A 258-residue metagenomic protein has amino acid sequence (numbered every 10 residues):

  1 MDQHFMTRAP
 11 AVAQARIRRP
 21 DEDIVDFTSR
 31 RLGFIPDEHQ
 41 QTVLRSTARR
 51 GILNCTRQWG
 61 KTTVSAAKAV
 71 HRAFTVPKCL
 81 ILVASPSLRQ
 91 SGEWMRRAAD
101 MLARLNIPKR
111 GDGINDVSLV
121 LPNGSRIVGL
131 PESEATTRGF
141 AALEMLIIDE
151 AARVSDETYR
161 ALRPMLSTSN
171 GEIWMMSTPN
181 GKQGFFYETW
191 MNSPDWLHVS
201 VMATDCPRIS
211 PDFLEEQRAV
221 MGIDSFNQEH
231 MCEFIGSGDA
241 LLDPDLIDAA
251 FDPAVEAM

Functional and structural regions predicted by a protein language model:
M1-R50: Pre-P-loop entry segment of helicase/translocase ATPase cores
A48-A69: Walker A/P-loop
R50-I52, L80-L82, M145, E172: Residue-level preference for the first positions of well-ordered beta-strands
Q58, P86, T178-G181: Conserved H-loop
P77-D100: Conserved Walker A/P-loop ATP-binding site and its immediately adjacent core in helicase/helicase-like ATPase domains
G92-E144: Inter-Walker segment of RecA-like/P-loop motor cores
D100-L102, K109, M145, R153-M221: ASCE P-loop NTPase helicase motor core
C206-M258: ATPase catalytic-site recognition across NTP-hydrolyzing enzymes
